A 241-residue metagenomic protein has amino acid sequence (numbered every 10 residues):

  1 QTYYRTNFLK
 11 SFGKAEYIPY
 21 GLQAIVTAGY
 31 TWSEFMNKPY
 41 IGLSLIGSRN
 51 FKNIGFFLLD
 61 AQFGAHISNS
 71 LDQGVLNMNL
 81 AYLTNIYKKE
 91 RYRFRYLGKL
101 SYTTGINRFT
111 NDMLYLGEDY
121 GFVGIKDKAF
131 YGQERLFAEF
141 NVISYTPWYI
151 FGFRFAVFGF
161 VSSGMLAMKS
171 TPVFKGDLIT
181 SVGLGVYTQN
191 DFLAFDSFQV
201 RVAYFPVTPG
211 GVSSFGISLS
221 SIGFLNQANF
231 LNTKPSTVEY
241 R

Functional and structural regions predicted by a protein language model:
Q1-Y3: Outer-membrane beta-barrel domain signature, strongest for Gram-negative TonB-dependent receptors and also present
R5-E16, T233-R241: Outer-membrane beta-barrel biogenesis signature
A15-P19, I54: Edge/loop elements at the starts and ends of beta-strands within beta-rich repeat scaffolds
A24-W32, K38-R241: C-terminal transmembrane beta-barrel domains of outer membrane proteins
